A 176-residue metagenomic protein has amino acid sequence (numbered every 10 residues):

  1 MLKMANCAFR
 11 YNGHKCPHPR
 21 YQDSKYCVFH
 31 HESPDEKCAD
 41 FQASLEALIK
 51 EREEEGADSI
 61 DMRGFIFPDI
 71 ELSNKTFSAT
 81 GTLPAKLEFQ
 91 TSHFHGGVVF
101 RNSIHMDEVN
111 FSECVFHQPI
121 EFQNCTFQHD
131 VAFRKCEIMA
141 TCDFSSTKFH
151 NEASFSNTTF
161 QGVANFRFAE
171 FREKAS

Functional and structural regions predicted by a protein language model:
M1-S176: N-terminal leader/targeting and pre-domain segments
